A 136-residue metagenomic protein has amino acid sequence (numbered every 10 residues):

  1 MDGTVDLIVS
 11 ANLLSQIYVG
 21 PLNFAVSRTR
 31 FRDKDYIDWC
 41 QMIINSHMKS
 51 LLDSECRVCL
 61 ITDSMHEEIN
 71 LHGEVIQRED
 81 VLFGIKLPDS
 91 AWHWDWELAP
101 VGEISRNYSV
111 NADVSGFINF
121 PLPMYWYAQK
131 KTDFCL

Functional and structural regions predicted by a protein language model:
M1-G3: S-adenosyl-L-methionine
V5-D6, C56: Conserved acidic residues
V9: A conserved beta-strand element that flanks and buttresses the S-adenosyl-L-methionine
S15, R57-V58, D63-E68: Short "lid" loop at the C-terminus of a central beta-strand within the Rossmann-like core of SAM-dependent
Q16-I43: Mobile active-site "lid"/loop adjacent to the S-adenosyl-L-methionine
S46-L60: A structural motif corresponding to the C-terminal end of an alpha-helix and its immediate exit/capping segment
D63-L136: Charged, low-complexity C-terminal accessory regions
